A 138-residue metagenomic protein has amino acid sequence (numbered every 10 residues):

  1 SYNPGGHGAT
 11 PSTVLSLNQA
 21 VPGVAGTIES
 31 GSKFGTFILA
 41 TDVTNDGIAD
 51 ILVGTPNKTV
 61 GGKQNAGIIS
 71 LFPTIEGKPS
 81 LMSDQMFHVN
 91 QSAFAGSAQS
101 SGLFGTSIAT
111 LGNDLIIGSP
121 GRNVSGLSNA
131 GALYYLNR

Functional and structural regions predicted by a protein language model:
S1-R138: Conserved beta-strand/short-helix segments that make up beta-rich extracellular adhesion/recognition modules
